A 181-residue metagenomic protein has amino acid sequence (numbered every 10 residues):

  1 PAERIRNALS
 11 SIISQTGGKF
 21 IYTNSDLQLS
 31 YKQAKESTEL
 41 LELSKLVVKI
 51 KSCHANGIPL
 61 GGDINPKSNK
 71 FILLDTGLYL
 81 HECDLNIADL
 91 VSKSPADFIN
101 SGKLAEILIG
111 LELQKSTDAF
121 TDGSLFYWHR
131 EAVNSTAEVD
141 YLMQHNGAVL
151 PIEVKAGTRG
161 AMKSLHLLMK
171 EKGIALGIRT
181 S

Functional and structural regions predicted by a protein language model:
P1-L43: Conserved helicase/translocase motor-coupling segment
E39-S181: A cross-kingdom feature that marks ATP-driven nucleic-acid transaction machinery
